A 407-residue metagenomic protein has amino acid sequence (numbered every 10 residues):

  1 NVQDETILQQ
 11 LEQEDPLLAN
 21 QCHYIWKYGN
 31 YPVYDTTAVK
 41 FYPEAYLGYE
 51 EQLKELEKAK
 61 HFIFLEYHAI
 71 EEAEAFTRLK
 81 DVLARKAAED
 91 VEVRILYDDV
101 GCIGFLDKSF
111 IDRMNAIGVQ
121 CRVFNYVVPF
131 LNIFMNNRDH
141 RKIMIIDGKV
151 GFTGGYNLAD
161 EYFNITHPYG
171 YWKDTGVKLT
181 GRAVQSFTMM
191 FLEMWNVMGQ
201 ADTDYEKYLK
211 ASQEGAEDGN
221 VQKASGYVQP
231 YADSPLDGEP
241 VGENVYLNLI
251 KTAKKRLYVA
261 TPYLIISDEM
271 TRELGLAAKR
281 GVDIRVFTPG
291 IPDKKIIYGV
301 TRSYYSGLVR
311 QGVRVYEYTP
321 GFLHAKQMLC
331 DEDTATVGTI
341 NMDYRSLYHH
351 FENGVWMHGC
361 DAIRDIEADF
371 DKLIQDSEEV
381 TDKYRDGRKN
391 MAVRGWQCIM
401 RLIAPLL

Functional and structural regions predicted by a protein language model:
N1-E243, N248, T252, L276 (+6 more regions): N-terminal localization/anchoring segments of enzymes in phospholipid and broader phosphate metabolism
A260-T261, T288, Y318, V337-G338: Thr-Gly-centered strand-to-loop micro-motif
Y263-I284, P289, K294: Helical hairpin unit composed of two closely spaced alpha helices linked by a short loop
V300, G312: CN hydrolase (nitrilase-like) catalytic-core segments centered on the catalytic cysteine and neighboring Lys/Glu
M328-C330: Conserved, well-ordered active-site substructure
